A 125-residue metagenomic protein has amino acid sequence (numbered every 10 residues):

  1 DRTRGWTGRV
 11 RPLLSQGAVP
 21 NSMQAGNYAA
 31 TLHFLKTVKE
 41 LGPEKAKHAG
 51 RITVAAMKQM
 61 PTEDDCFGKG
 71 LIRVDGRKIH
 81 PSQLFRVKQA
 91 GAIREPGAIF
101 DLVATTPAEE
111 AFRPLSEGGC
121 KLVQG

Functional and structural regions predicted by a protein language model:
D1-G125: Extracytosolic ligand-binding ectodomains
